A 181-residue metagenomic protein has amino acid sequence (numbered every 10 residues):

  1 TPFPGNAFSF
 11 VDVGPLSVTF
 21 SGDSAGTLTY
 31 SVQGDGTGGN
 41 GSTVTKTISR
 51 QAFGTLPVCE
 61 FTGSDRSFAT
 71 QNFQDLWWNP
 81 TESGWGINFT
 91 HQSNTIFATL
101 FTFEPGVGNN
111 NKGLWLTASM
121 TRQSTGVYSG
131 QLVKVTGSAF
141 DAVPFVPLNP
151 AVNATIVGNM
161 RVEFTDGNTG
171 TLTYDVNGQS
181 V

Functional and structural regions predicted by a protein language model:
T1-V181: Mature soluble binding/inhibitory domains
